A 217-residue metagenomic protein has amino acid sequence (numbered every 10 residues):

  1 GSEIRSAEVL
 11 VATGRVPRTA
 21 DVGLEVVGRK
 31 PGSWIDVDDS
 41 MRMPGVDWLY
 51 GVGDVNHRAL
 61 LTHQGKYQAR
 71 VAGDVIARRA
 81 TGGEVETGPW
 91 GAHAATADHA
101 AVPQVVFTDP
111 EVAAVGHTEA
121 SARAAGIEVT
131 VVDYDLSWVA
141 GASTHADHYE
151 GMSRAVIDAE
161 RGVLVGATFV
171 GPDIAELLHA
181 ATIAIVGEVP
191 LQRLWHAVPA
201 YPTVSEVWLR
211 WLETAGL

Functional and structural regions predicted by a protein language model:
G1, G14, F169-D173: Structured loop/turn residues at secondary-structure junctions
S2-E3, R42-P44, D98-H99, H145-D147: Solvent-exposed alpha-helices and their adjacent loops that cap or buttress functional pockets in soluble metabolic
E3-G91: FAD-site-proximal beta/loop scaffold in flavoenzymes
L10-T13, W90-H93, V115-H117, G126-V129: A broad, low-specificity signal for short, low-complexity segments enriched in glycine/proline and polar/charged
D21-K30, H63, A94, P110 (+2 more regions): Short, mixed-charge, low-aromatic patches
H57, V75-G116, V198-A200: Active-site-proximal substrate-binding core of FAD-dependent oxidoreductases
Q64-Q68, D98, D173: Short acidic-hydrophobic sequence patches enriched in Asp/Glu that either
V102, F107-L217: Flexible, glycine-rich terminal cap/loop adjacent to redox cofactors in electron-transfer oxidoreductases
